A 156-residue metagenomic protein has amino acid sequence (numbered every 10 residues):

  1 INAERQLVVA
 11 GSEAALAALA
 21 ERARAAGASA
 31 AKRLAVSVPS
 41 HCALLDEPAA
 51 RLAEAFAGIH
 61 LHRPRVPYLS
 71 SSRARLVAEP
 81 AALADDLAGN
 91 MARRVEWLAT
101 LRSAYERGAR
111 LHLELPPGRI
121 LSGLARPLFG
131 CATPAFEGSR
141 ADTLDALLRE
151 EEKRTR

Functional and structural regions predicted by a protein language model:
I1-R156: Acyl-group transfer acyltransferase/transacylase scaffold of fatty acid/polyketide systems
